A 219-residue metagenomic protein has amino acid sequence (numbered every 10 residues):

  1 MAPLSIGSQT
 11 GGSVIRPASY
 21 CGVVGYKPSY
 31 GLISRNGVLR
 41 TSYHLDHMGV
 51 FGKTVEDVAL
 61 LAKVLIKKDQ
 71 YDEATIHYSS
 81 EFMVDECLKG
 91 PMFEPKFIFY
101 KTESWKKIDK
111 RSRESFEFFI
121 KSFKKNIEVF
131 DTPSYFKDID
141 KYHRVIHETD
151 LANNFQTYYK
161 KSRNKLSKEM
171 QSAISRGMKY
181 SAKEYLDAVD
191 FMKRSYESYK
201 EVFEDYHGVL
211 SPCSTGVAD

Functional and structural regions predicted by a protein language model:
M1-S19, F51-G52, A62: Active-site-proximal alpha-helical scaffold in enzymes
K27-E114: A short helix-breaking turn/cap at a secondary-structure junction
M83, I108-P133, F155-K161, Y185 (+1 more regions): Acyltransferase
P91-K96, Y100, Y142-Y196, K200: Short helix-loop capping/hinge segments that flank enzyme active sites or metal/cofactor-binding pockets
N126-H143, I174-S175: Short connector loops at secondary-structure junctions
S214-V217: Short glycine-rich anion-binding loops that position phosphate/pyrophosphate groups of nucleotides and phosphorylated
